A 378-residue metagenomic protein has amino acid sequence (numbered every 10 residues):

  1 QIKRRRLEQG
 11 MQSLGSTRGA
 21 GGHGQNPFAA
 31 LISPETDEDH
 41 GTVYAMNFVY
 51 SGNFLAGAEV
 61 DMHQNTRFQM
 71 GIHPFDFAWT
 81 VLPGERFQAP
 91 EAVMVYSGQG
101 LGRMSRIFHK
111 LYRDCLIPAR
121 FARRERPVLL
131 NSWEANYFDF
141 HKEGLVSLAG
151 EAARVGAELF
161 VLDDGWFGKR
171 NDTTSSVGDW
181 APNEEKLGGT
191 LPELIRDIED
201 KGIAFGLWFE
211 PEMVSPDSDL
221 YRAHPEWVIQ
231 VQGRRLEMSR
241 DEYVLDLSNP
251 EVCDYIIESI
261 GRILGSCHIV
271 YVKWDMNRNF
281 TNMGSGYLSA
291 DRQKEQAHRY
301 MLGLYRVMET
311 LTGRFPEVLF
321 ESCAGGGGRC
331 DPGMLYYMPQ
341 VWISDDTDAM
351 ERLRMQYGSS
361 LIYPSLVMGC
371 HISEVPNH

Functional and structural regions predicted by a protein language model:
Q1-Y112, M350: N-terminal accessory beta-strand-rich subdomains and adjacent acidic, glycine-rich linkers that precede catalytic cores
S51, M94, A135, E212 (+1 more regions): Short, glycine-/Ser/Thr-/acidic-enriched flexible segments
D76, G144, T190, G303-L304: Residue-level preference for nonpolar/small residues embedded in alpha-helices
M104-H109, L145, M334-Y336: Composition- and surface-driven signal marking solvent-exposed, interaction-prone regions in large proteins
F108-V128: Long, charged amphipathic helices and adjacent flexible linkers at domain junctions
F121-I257, Y271: Aromatic-lined carbohydrate-binding/catalytic grooves of carbohydrate-active enzymes
Y137, D164, G168, S175 (+4 more regions): Active-site and adjacent substrate-binding regions of carbohydrate-active enzymes
S215-D254, E258, H298-H378: Glycan-recognition surfaces
